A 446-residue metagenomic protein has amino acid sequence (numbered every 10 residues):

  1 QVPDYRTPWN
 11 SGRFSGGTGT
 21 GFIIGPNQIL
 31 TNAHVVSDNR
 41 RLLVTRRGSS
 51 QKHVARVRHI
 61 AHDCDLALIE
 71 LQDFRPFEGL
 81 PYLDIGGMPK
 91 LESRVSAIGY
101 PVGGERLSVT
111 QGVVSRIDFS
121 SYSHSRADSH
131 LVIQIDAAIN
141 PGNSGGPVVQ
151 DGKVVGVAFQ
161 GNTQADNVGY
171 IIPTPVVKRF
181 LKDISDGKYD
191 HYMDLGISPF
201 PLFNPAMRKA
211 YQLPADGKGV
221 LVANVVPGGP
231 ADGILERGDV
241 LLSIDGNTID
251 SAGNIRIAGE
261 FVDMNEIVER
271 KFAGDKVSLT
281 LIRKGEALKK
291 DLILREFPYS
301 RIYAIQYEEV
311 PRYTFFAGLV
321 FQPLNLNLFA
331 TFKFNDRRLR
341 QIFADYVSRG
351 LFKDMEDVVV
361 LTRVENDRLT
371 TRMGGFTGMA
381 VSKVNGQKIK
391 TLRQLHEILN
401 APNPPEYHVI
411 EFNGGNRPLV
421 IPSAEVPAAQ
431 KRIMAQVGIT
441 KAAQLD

Functional and structural regions predicted by a protein language model:
P3-P26, N32, Q51-V54, L80 (+4 more regions): A conserved glycine-rich beta-strand in the N-terminal activation segment of trypsin-fold
R13-F14, N39-R41, F77-G79, I98-Q111 (+4 more regions): Active-site loop architecture of trypsin-fold serine endopeptidases
S15-G16, T45-H53, G104-Q111, D190-Y192 (+1 more regions): Short coil-to-beta-strand transition motifs
F22-G25, A33, R56, E70-D73 (+3 more regions): C-terminal recognition in membrane/secretory proteostasis and scaffolding
I23-L107, P141, L288-K289: Conserved active-site neighborhood of the chymotrypsin/trypsin-like protease fold
P26, R58-I60, I117, A138 (+6 more regions): Residue-level recognition of beta-strand microenvironments
L30, L43, S96, V149 (+4 more regions): Hydrophobic beta-strand signal
S37, I60-C64, S115-S123, L202-N204 (+1 more regions): Short, conserved beta-turn/loop elements at beta-strand boundaries and strand-helix junctions
